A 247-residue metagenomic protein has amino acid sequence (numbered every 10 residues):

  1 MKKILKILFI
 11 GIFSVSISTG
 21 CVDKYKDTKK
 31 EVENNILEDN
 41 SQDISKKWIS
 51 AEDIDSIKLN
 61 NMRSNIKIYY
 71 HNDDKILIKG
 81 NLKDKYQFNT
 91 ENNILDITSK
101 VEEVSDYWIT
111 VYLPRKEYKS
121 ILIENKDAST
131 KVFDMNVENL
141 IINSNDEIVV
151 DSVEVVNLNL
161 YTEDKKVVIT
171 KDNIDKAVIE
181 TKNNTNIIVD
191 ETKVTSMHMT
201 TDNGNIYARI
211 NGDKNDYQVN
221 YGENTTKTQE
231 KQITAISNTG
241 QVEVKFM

Functional and structural regions predicted by a protein language model:
M1-M247: Intrinsically disordered, low-complexity terminal regions
